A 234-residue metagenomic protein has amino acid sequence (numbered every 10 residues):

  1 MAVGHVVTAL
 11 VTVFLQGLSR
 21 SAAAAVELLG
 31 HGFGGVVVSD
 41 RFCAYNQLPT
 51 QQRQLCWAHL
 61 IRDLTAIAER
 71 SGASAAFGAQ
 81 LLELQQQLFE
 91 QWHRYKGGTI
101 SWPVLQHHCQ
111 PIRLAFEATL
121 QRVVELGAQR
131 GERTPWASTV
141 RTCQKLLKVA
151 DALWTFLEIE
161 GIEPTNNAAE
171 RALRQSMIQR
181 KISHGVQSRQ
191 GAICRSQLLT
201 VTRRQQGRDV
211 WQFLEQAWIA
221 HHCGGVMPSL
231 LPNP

Functional and structural regions predicted by a protein language model:
M1-P234: Catalytic center-proximal scaffold of phosphoryl-transfer enzymes
